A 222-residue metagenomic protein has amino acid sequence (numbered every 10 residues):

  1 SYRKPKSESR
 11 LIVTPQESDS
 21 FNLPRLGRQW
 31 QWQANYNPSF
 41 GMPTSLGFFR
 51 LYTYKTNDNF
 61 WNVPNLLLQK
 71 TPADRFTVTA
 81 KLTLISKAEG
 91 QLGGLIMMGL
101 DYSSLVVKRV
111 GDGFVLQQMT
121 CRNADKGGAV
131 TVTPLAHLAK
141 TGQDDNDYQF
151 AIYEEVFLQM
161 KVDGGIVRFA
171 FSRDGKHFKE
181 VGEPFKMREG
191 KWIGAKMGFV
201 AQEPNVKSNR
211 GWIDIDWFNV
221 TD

Functional and structural regions predicted by a protein language model:
S1-D222: Extracellular glycan-recognition regions
